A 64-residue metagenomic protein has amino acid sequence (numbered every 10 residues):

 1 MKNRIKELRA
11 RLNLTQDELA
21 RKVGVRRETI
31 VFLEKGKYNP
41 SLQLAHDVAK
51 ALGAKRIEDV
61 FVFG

Functional and structural regions predicted by a protein language model:
M1-R11: A short, Lys/Arg-rich alpha-helix, primarily the initiator
K2, F61-G64: Short hydrophobic/aromatic patches at helix-to-coil boundaries
A10, R21, K50: Alpha-helical residues within the helix-turn-helix
L14-V31: Short alpha-helical DNA-recognition segment
Q43-D59: DNA major-groove recognition helix of helix-turn-helix/homeodomain DNA-binding modules
